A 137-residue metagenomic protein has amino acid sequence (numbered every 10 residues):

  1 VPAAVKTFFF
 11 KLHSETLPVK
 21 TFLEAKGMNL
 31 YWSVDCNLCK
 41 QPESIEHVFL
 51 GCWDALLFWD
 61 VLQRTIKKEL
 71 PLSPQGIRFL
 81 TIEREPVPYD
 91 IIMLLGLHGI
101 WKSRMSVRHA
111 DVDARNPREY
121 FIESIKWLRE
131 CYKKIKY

Functional and structural regions predicted by a protein language model:
V1-K6, L80-I92: Structural motif
V1-P42, G99: Helix/loop segments that flank and initiate small ligand/metal-binding modules
V5, I45, G51-F58, M93 (+3 more regions): Alpha-helical interaction elements in eukaryotic regulators
F9, E43-W53, W101, M105-A110: Short, conserved catalytic/metal-binding micro-motifs enriched in Asp/Glu and His
E15-V19, P42-I45, F58, K68 (+3 more regions): Short amphipathic alpha-helical interaction elements and helix-loop-helix interfaces that mediate dimerization
G27-I77: Short Cys/His-based metal-binding microdomains
V87-A114: Short flanking/linker segments adjacent to small metal-binding domains or redox-active Cys/His motifs
D113-A114, R118-Y137: C-terminal domain-tail junction helix/linker
